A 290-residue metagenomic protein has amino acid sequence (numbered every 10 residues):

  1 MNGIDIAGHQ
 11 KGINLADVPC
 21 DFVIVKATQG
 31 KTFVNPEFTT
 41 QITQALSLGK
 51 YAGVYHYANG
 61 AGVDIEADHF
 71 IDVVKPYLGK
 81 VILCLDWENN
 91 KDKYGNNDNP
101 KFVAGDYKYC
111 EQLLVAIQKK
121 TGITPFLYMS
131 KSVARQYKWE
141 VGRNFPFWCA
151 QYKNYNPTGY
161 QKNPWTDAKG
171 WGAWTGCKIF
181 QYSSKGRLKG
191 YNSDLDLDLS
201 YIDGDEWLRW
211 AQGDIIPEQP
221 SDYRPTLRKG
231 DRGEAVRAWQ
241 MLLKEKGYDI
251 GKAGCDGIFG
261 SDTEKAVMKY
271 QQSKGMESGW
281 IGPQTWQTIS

Functional and structural regions predicted by a protein language model:
M1-D17, G142-P220: Functionally critical loop-and-helix segments that line ligand-binding/catalytic clefts of soluble enzyme domains
M1-I123: Substrate-binding cleft of extracellular glycoside hydrolase catalytic domains
I6-H9, T28-G30, Y57-N59, E88-N90 (+5 more regions): Active-site beta-loop-alpha junctions enriched in small/polar residues
A27, L46, V74, I117-T121 (+4 more regions): Sec/Tat-exported extracytoplasmic proteins
Q118-R135: Aromatic-lined carbohydrate-recognition surfaces of secreted/lumenal glycan-active proteins
D214-G257: Acidic, Ser/Thr/Pro/Gly-enriched interdomain connector segments
V267: Conserved hydrophobic/aromatic packing and binding residues within compact polymer-binding modules
